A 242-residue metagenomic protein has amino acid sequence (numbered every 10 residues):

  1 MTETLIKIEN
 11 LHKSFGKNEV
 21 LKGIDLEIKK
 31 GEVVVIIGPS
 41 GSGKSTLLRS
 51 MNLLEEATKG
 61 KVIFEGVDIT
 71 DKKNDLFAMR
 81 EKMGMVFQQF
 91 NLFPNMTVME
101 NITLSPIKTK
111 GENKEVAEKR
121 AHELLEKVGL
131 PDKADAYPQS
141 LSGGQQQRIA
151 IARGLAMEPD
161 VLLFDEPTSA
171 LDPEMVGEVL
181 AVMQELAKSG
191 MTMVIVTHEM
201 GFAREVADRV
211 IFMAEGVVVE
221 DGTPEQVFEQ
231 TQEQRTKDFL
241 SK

Functional and structural regions predicted by a protein language model:
E3-P224: ABC family nucleotide-binding domain
F212-E215, V219-K242: C-terminal boundary and immediately downstream tail of ABC-type ATPase nucleotide-binding domains
